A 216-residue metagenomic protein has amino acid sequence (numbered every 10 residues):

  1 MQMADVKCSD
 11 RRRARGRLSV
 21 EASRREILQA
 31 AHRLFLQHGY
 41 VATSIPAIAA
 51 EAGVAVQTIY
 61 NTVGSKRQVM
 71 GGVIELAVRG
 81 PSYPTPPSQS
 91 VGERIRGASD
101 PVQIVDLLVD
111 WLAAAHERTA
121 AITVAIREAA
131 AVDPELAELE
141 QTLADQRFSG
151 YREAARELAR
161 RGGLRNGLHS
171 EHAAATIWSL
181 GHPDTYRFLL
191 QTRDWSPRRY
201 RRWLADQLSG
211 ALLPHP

Functional and structural regions predicted by a protein language model:
M1-Q68: Basic, helix-initiating cap at the start of DNA-binding domains
Y40, E128-D133, L180: Short helix-capping/turn signature of helix-turn-helix
I45, I74-P81: Short, basic, alpha-helical segments at the C-terminal edge of helix-turn-helix-like DNA-binding modules
T62-V63, G72-V73, A154, W203: Residues in the recognition helix of alpha-helical DNA-binding motifs
S65, T119, V132-P134, P183: Short loop-to-helix capping motifs
K66-Q68, G72, S82-E117, A174: Hydrophobic alpha-helical connector segments
D110-R127, E135-R161, H172-A175, R202 (+1 more regions): Amphipathic alpha-helical packing segments from all-alpha helical-bundle domains
A159-D206, H215-P216: Hydrophobic/aromatic-rich alpha-helical bundle segments in the mid-to-C-terminal region
